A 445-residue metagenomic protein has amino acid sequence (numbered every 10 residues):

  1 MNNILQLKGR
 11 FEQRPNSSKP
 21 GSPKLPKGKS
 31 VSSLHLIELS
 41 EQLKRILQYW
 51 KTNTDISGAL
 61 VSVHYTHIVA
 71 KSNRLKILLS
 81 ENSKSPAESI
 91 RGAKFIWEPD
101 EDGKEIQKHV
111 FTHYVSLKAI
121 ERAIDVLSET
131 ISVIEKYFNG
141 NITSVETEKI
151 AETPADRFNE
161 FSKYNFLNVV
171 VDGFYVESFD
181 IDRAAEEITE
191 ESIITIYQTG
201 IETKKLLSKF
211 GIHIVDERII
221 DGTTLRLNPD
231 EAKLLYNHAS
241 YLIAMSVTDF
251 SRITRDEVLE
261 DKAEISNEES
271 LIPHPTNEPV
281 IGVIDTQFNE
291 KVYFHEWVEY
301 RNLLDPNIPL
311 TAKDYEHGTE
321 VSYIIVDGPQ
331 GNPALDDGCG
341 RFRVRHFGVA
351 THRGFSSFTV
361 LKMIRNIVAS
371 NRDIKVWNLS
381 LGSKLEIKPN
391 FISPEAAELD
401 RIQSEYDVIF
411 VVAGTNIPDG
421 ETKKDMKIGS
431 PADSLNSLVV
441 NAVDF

Functional and structural regions predicted by a protein language model:
N2-I272: Autoinhibitory propeptides
G21-Q48, N53, K76-E81, F95 (+6 more regions): Subtilisin-like peptidase catalytic core
L206, L235-N237, E290-E296, P431: Short loop/helix-cap segments at secondary-structure boundaries that form the rim of catalytic
P229-E231, Q287-F288, G348-R353, L381-S383 (+2 more regions): Short, flexible loop/turn elements at secondary-structure junctions
L234, A239, Y323, G328 (+3 more regions): Catalytic cores of nucleotide-enabled group-transfer and carboxylate-activating enzymes in metabolic and assembly-line
A263-S270, P329, K362-M363, E395-E398 (+1 more regions): Short alpha-helical segments and helix-capping/turn motifs at coil-helix boundaries
E269-R301, I308-S357, D407, S434-S437: Subtilisin-like serine protease catalytic core
I374-F445: Catalytic-core segments of hydrolase enzymes
